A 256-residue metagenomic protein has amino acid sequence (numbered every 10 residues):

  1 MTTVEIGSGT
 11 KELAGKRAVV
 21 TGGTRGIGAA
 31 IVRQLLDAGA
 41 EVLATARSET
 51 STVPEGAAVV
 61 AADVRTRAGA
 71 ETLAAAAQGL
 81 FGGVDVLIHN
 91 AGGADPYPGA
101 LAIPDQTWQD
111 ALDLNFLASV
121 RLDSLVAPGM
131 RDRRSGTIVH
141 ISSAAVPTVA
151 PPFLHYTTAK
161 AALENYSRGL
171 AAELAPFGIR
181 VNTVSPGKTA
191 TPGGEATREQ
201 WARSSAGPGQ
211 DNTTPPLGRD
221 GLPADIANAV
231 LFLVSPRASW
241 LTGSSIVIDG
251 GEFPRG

Functional and structural regions predicted by a protein language model:
T2-G9, A94-Y97, T148, R219 (+2 more regions): Short C-terminal tail/terminal secondary-structure segment of NAD(P)H-dependent dehydrogenase/reductase domains
R17, T24-R25: Conserved glycine-rich cofactor-binding loop
G83, A175, R180, L241-G243: Short, small/polar-rich loop/turn modules that mediate ligand/substrate recognition or access, typified
P98-A100, P104-L112, D211: Substrate-binding pocket helix/loop in short-chain dehydrogenase/reductase
D123, A159, S167: Active-site helix of classical SDR
P128, A172-P176, S239: Alpha-helical segment proximal to the catalytic Tyr-Lys
P176, K188-T214, R255-G256: A glycine/serine/threonine-rich, flexible loop-to-helix segment that serves as the NAD(P) cofactor-binding "lid"
